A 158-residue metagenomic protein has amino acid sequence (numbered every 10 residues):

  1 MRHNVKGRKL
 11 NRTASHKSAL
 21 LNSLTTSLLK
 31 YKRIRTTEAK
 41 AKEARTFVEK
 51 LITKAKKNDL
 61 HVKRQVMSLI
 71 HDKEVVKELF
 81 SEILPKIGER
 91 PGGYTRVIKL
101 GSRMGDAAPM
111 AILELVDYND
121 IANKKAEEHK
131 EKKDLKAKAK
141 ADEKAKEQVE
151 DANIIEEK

Functional and structural regions predicted by a protein language model:
M1-N153: Structured, basic alpha/beta domains of bacterial-type, RNA-associated proteins
E157-K158: Primary mode marks residue(s) on the alpha4-beta5-alpha5 output face of response regulator receiver
